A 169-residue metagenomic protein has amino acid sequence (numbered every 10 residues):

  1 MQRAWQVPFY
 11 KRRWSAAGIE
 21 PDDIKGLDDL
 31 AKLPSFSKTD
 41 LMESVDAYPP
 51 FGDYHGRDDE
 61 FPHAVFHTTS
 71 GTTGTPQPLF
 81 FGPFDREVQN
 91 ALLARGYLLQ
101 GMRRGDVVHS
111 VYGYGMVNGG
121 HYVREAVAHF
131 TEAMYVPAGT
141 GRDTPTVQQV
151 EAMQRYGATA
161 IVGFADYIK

Functional and structural regions predicted by a protein language model:
M1-T68, T73-V88, L99, R155: Nucleotide 5′-phosphate-binding alpha/beta core
H63, R86, G113-V117, D166: Short glycine-enriched loops at secondary-structure junctions
A94-F130: Conserved AMP-binding loop of ANL adenylate-forming enzymes
H109-S110, Y135-A138, A160-V162: Short catalytic-loop micro-motif centered on adjacent basic/acidic residues
Y135-V150: ATP-dependent adenylate-forming carboxylate-activation enzymes
V150-Y156: Short helices/loops that flank or line small-molecule/ion binding pockets
A158-K169: Adenylate-forming
